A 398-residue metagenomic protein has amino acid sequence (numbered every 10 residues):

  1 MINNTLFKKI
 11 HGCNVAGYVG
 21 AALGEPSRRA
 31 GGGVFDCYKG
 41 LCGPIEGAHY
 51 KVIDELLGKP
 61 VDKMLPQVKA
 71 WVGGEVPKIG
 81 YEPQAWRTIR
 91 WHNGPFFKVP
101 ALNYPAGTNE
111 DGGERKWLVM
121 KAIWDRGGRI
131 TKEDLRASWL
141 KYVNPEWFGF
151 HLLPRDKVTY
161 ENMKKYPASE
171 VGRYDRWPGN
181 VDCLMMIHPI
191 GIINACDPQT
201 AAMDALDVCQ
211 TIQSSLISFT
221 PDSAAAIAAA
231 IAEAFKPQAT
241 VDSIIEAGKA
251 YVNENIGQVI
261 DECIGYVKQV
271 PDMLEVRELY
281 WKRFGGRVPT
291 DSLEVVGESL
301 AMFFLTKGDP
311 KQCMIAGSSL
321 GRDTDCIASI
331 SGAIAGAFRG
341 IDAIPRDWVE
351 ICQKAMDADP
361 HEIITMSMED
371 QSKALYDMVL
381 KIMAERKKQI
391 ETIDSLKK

Functional and structural regions predicted by a protein language model:
M1-K398: Structured, active/binding-site neighborhoods that engage oxygen-rich ligands
